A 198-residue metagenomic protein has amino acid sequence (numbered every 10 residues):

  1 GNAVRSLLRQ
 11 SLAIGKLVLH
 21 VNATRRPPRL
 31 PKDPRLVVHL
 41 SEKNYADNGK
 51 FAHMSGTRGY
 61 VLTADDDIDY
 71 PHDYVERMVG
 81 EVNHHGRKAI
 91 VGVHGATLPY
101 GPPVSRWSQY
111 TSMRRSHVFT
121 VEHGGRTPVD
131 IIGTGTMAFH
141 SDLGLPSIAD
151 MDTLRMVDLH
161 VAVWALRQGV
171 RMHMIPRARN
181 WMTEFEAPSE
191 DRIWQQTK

Functional and structural regions predicted by a protein language model:
G1, T24-R29, Y100-G101: Short, charged/polar "capping" segments at the starts of alpha-helices and the immediately preceding loops
G1-A3, T24, A52, V82-H85 (+2 more regions): Catalytic phosphate/metal-binding cores of nucleic-acid and nucleotide-processing enzymes, i.e., regions that mediate
N2-G15: Short, acidic, metal-binding catalytic loop of nucleotide-sugar glycosyltransferases
G15-K16, Y60, R171: Residues at the starts of beta-strands that form the adenosine-phosphate
V18-G59: Active-site-proximal specificity loops/subdomain of glycosyltransferases
R58-D69: Short beta-strand-to-loop acidic/aromatic patch adjacent to the donor-nucleotide binding site
D69-A149: Conserved catalytic core of nucleotide-sugar-dependent glycosyltransferases
S141, P146-K198: C-terminal catalytic/acceptor-binding lobe
